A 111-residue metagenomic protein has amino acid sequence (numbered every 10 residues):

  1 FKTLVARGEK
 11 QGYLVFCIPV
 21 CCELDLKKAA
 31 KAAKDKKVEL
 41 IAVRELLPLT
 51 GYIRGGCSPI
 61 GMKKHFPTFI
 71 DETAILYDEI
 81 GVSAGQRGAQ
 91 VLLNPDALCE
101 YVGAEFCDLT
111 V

Functional and structural regions predicted by a protein language model:
F1-V111: Extended, low-hydrophobicity, polar/charged segments
